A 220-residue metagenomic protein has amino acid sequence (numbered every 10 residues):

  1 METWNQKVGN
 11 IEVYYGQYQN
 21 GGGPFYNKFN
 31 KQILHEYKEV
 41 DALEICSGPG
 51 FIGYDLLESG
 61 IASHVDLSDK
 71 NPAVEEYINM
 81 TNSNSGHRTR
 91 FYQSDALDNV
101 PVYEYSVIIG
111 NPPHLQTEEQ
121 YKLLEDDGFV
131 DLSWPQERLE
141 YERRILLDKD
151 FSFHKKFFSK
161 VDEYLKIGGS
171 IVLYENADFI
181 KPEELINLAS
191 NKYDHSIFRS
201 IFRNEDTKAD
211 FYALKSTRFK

Functional and structural regions predicted by a protein language model:
E2-H35: Class I SAM-dependent transferase core
G16, Y92-S94, N99, F198-I201: Conserved beta-strand termini and adjacent loop/short-helix elements that scaffold enzyme active sites in alpha/beta
N20-P24, E184, F202, D210-Y212: Class I (Rossmann-like) S-adenosyl-L-methionine-dependent methyltransferase catalytic domain, capturing the SAM-binding
F25-P101, V107-Q120: Conserved SAM/SAH cofactor-binding pocket of Class I
N79-M80, Q120-L123, F158, E184-I186: Short amphipathic alpha-helical segments
P112-F153: Mobile active-site "lid"/loop adjacent to the S-adenosyl-L-methionine
K149-F202: Conserved Class I SAM-dependent methyltransferase catalytic core
N191-D194, F202-K220: Core SAM-dependent methyltransferase catalytic element
